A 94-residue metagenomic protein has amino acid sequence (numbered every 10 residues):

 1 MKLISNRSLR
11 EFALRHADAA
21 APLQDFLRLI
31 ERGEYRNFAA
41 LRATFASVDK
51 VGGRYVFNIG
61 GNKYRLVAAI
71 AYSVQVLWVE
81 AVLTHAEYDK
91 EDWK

Functional and structural regions predicted by a protein language model:
M1-K63, A71-W78, H85-K94: Basic, Lys/Arg-enriched alpha-helical interface segments
